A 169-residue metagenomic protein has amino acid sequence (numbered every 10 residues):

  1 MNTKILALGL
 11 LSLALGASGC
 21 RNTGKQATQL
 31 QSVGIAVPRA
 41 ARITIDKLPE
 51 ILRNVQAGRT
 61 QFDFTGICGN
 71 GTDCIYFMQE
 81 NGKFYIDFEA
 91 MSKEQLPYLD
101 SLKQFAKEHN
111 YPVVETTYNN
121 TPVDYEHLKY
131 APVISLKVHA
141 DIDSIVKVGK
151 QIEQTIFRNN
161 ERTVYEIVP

Functional and structural regions predicted by a protein language model:
M1-A7: Bacterial N-terminal signal peptides that target proteins for export
G9-G16: Bacterial N-terminal signal peptides
S18-C20: N-terminal Sec signal peptide cleavage junction
G24-P169: Structured alpha/beta or helical-core interaction and ligand-binding surfaces enriched in interleaved
